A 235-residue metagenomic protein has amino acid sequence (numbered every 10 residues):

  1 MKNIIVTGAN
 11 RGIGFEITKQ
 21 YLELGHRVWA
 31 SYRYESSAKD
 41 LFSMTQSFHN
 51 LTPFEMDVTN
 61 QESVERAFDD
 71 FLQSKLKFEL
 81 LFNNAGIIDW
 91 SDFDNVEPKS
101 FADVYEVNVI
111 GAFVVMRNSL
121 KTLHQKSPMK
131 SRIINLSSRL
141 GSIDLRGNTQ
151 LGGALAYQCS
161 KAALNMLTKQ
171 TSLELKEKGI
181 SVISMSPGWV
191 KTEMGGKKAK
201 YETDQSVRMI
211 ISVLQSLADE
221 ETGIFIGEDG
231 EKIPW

Functional and structural regions predicted by a protein language model:
N10, G14-K19: N-terminal Rossmann NAD(P)H-binding glycine-rich loop of SDR-like oxidoreductase domains
F54-R66, P98: The beta1-alpha1 cofactor-binding region of Rossmann-like NAD(H)/NADP(H)-dependent oxidoreductases
R66-Q73, S91-N95, K99-E106: Active-site Tyr-X3-Lys motif and surrounding loop/helix of classical short-chain dehydrogenase/reductase
F82, V115-S119, L123, L167-T168: Hydrophobic positions on the long internal alpha-helix of Rossmann-like NAD(P)-dependent oxidoreductase domains
N84-S91: Conserved NAD(P)H cofactor-binding loop of Rossmann-fold oxidoreductase domains
D94, P98-A102, H124-Q125, M129-K176: Catalytic loop of short-chain dehydrogenase/reductase
E177, S184-M185, G196-W235: C-terminal helical subdomain
